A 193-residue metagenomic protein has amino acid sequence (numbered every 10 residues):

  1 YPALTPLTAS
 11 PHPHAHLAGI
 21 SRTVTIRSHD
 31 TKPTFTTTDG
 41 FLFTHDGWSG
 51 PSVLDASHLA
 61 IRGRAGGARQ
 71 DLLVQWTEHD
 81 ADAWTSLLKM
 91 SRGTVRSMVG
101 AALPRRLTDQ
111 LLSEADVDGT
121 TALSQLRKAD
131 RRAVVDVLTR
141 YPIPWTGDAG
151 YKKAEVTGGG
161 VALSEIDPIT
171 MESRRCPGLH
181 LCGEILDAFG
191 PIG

Functional and structural regions predicted by a protein language model:
Y1-A3: Glycine-rich phosphate/pyrophosphate-binding loops and their adjacent beta-strand/loop elements at enzyme active sites
L7-A129: An anion/pyrophosphate-binding glycine-rich loop and adjacent beta-alpha core in soluble alpha-beta enzymes
H58-G63, M171-E172, G190: Generic secondary-structure boundary signal with a strong preference for alpha-helix termini
Q110-F189: A glycine-rich dinucleotide-binding beta-alpha-beta segment and adjacent secondary-structure elements that constitute
G193: Glycine-rich, small/acidic residue-mixed loop/short-helix segments
